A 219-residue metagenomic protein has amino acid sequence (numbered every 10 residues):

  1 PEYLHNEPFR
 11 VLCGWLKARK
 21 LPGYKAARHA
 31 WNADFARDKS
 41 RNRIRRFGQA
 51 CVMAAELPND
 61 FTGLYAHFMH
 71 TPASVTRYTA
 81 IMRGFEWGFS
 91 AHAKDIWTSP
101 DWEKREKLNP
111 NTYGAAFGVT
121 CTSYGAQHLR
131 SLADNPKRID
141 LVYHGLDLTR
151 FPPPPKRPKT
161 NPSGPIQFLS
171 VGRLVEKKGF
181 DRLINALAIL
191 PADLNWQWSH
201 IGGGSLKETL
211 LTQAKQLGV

Functional and structural regions predicted by a protein language model:
P1-R43: A conserved catalytic-core segment of Leloir-type glycosyltransferases
E2-Y3, K39-N42, V52-T71: Short N-terminal targeting/anchoring amphipathic segment
C51-D60, I81-E86, K94, S99-G118: Membrane-proximal helix-turn-helix segments that form the acceptor-binding/catalytic region of lipid-linked
S99-D101, R130, L146-G164: Acidic anion/phosphate-binding donor-loop and adjacent secondary structure in glycosyltransferase catalytic cores
Y113-S123, D140, I201: A short beta-strand/loop micro-motif in the catalytic core of glycosyltransferases that engages the nucleotide-sugar
Y124, G145: Carbohydrate-associated surface elements
K159-K178, I184-A188, S199: Conserved donor-binding/catalytic core segment of Leloir-type glycosyltransferases
H200-G202, E208-V219: Nucleotide-activated donor-binding/catalytic signature segment of Leloir-type glycosyltransferases, i.e., the conserved
